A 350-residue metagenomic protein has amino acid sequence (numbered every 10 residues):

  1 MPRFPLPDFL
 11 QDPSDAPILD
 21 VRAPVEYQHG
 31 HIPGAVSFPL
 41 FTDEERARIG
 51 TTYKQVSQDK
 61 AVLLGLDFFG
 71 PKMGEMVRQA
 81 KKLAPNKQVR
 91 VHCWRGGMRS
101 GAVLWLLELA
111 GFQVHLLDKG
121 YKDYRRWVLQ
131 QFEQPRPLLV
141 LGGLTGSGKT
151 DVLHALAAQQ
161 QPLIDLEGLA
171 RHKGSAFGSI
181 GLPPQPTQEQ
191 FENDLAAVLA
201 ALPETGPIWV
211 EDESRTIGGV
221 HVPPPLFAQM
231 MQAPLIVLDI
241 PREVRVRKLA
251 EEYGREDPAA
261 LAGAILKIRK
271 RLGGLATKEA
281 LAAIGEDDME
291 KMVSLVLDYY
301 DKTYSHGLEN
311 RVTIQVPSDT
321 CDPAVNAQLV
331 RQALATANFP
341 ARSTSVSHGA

Functional and structural regions predicted by a protein language model:
M1-P33, A61, L129-E133, P137-L144 (+3 more regions): Flexible, polar/low-complexity N-terminal or interdomain linker segments that lie immediately upstream of folded
D12-A84: Positively charged, proline/Ser/Thr-rich regional signature most characteristic of the Rhodanese/CDC25-like
L63-D118: Catalytic cysteine-centered active loop of the rhodanese-like fold, especially the PTP/DSP P-loop
W94, L144, L156: P-loop (Walker A) phosphate-binding loop of NTP-binding proteins
L104-L107, D151-P162: A conserved segment at the C-terminal end of the G1
L109-V128, A233-V237: Short, acidic/small-residue loops that bind anionic groups at enzyme active sites
A158-Q229: Conserved nucleotide-sensing/catalytic segment adjacent to the nucleotide-binding pocket in NTP-handling enzymes
Q229-L235, D239-A350: Conserved NTP phosphate-binding and transfer environment spanning the P-loop NTPase/kinase superfamily
